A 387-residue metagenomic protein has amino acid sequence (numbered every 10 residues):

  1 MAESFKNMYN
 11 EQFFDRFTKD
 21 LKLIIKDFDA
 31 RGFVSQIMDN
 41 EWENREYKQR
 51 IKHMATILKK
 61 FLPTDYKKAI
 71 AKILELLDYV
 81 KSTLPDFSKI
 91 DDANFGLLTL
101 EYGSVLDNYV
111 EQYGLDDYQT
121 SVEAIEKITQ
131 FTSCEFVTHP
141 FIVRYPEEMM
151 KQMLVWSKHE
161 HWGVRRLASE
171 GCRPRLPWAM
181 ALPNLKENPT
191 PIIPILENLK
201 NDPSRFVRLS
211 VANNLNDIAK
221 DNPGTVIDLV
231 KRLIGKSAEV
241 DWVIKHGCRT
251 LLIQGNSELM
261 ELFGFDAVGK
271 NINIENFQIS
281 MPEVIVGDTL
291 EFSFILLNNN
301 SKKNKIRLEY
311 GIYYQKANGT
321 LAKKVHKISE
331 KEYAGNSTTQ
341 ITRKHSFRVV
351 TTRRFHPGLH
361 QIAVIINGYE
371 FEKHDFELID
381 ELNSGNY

Functional and structural regions predicted by a protein language model:
M1-L259, I285, E291-S293, K302: Surface-facing alpha-helical segments and adjacent helix-coil boundary elements at the starts of domains
I272-I274, K316-E330: Short beta-strand and strand-turn-strand segments in soluble, beta-rich domains
Q278-I285: Short beta-strand segments of immunoglobulin-like
T289-L297, S301-K316: Beta-strand-rich binding/interaction modules
F292, K323-V350, L378: A beta-strand/beta-hairpin structural motif
V349-L359: Short glycine/proline/serine/threonine-rich loop/turn segments at secondary-structure transition edges
V349-T351, I366-K373: Short acidic/polar inter-strand loop motif in beta-rich domains
Y369-Y387: Short beta-strand elements
